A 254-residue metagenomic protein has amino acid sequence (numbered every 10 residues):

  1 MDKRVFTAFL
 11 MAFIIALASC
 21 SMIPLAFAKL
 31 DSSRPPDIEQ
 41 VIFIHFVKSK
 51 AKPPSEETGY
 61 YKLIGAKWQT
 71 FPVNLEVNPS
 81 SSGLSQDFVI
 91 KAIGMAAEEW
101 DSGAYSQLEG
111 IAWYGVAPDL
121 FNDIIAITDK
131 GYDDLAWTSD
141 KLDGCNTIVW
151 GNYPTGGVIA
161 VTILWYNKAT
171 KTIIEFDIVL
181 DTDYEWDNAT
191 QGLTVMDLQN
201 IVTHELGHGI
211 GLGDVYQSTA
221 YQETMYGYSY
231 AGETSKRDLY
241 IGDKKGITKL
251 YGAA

Functional and structural regions predicted by a protein language model:
M1-A28: Secretory targeting signatures
C20, L25, K29, Y166-A189 (+2 more regions): Metalloprotease/metallohydrolase-associated module, dominated by Zn2+-dependent proteases
C20-Q86, G156-T170: Disordered inhibitory propeptide/activation segment of secreted metzincin zinc metalloprotease zymogens, centered on
V73-L75, N146, I178, E223: A broad, low-specificity signal marking well-ordered, structured residues that form hydrophobic/aromatic
L84-S85, V89, S235: Short acidic/polar beta-strand-loop edge motifs in secreted extracellular and Gram-negative envelope-associated
D87-E98, I241-K245: Alpha-helical segments with a strong preference for the paired helices of cellulosomal dockerin domains
A92-T203, G209, G213: Metzincin-family zinc-dependent endopeptidase catalytic domain
